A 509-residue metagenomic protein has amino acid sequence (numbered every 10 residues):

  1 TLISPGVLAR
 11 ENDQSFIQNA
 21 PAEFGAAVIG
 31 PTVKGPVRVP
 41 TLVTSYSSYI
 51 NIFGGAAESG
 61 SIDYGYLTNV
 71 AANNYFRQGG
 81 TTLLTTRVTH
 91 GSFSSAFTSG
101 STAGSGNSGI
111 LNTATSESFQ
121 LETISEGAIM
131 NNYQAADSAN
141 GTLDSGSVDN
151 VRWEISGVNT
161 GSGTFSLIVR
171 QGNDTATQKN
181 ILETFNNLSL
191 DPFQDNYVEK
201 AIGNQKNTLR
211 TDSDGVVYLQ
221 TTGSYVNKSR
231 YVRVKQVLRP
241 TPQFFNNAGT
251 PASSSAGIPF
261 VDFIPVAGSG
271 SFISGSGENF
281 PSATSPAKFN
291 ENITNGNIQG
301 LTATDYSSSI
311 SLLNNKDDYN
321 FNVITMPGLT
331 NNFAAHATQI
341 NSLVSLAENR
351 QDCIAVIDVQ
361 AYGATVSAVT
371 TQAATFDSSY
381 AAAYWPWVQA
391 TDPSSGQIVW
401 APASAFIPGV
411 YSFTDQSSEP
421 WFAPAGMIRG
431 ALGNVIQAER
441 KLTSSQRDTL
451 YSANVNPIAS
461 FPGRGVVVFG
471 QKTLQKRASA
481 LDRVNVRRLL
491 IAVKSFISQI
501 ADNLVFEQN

Functional and structural regions predicted by a protein language model:
T1-S118, V158-S166, R170-A176, F193-Y197 (+1 more regions): Structured, hydrophobic secondary-structure cores that serve as assembly/anchoring elements
S4, R10-N12, G55, T68 (+1 more regions): Charged, amphipathic alpha-helical segments
V43, L182-N187: Conserved aromatic
T175-E183: Surface-exposed loop/edge segments in extracytoplasmic proteins
